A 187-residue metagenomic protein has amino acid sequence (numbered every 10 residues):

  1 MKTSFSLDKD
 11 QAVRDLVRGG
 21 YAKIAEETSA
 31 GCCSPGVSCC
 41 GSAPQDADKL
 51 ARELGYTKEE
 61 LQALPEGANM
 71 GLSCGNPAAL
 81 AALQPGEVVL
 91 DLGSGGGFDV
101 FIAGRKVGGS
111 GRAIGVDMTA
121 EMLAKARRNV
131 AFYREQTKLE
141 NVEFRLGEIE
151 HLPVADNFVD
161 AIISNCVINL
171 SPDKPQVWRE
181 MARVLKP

Functional and structural regions predicted by a protein language model:
S42-V88, F98-K106: Conserved alpha-helix/loop element of class I SAM-dependent methyltransferases that forms part of the SAM/SAH-binding
P85, E150-I162: A short acidic, Gly/Pro-enriched loop at the edge of an enzyme's catalytic core that lines a small-molecule cofactor
G86-G95, I114: Conserved class I S-adenosyl-L-methionine
T119: Conserved SAM/SAH-binding beta-strand->alpha-helix loop
A126-R127: Conserved SAM-binding loop
E135-E150: Conserved SAM-binding strand-loop segment of SAM-dependent methyltransferases
D160-D173: A short SAM/SAH-binding and catalytic strip from SAM-dependent methyltransferases
P175-P187: A short glycine-rich, Lys/Arg-flanked "PGG" loop and its adjoining helix->strand segment in the class I
